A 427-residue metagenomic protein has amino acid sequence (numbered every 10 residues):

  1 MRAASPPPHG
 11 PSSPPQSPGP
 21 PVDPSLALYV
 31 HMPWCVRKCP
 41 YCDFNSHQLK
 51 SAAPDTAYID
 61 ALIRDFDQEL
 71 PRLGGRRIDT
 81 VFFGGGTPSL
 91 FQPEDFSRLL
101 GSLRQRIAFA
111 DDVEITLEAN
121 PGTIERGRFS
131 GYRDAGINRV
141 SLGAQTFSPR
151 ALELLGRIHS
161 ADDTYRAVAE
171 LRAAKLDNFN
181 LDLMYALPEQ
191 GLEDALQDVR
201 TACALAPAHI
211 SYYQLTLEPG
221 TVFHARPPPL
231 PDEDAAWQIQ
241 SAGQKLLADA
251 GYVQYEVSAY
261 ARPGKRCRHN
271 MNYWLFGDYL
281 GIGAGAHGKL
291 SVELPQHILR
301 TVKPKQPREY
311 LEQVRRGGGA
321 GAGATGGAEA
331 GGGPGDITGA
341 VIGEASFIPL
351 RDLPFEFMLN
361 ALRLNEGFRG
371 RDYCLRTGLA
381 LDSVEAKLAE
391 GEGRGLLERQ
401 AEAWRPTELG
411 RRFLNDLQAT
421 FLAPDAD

Functional and structural regions predicted by a protein language model:
M1-L26, V36: Flexible, acidic/Gly-rich N-terminal and inter-domain linker regions that tether and position cofactor-handling modules
D23-A27, F44-R72, R76-L379, A426: C-terminal scaffold of the Radical SAM
L28-M32: Short active-site neighborhood of thiol/selenol oxidoreductases, capturing the structured segment around
P33-S46: Local cysteine-cluster metal-coordination motifs and their immediate loop/turn environment, predominantly Fe-S cluster
G378-E390: Short amphipathic alpha-helical interaction segments
G393-E402: A short, conserved structural fragment
A403-T407: Minor-groove-contacting beta-hairpin "wing" of winged helix-turn-helix DNA-binding domains
R411-D427: Short, amphipathic alpha-helical interaction segments positioned at domain boundaries
